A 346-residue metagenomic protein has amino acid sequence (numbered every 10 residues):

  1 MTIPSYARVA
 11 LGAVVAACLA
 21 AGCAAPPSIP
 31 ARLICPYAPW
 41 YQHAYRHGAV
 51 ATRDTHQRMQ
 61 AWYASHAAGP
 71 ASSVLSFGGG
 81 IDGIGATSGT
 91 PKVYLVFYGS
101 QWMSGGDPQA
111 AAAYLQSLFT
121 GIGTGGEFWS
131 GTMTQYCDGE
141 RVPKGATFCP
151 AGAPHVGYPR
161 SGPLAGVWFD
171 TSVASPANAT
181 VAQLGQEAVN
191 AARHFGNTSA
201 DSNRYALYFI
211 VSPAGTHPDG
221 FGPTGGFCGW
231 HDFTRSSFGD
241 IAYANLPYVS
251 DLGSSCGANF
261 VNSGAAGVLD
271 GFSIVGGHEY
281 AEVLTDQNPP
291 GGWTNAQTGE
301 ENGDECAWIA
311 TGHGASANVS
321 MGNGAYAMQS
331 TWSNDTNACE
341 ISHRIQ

Functional and structural regions predicted by a protein language model:
T2-L11: Bacterial N-terminal signal peptides that target proteins for export
L11-L19: Hydrophobic helical h-region of N-terminal Sec-dependent signal peptides in bacterial secretory/periplasmic proteins
G22-C23: N-terminal Sec signal peptide cleavage junction
P30-A188: N-terminal carbohydrate-binding/catalytic regions of secreted carbohydrate-active enzymes
V173-A265: Metzincin-family zinc-dependent endopeptidase catalytic domain
P223-D270, D286-Q346: Metalloprotease/metallohydrolase-associated module, dominated by Zn2+-dependent proteases
I274-D286: Active-site recognition of the HExxH zinc-binding catalytic motif
